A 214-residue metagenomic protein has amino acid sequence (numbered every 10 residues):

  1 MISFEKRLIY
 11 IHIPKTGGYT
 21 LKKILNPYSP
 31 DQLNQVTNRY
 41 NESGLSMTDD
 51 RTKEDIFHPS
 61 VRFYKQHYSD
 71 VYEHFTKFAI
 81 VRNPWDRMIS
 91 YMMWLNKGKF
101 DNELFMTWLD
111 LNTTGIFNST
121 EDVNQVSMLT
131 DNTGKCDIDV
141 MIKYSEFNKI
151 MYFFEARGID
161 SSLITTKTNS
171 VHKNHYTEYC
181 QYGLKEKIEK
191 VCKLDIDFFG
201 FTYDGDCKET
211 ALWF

Functional and structural regions predicted by a protein language model:
M1-F214: Membrane-interface amphipathic segments in extracytoplasmic regions
